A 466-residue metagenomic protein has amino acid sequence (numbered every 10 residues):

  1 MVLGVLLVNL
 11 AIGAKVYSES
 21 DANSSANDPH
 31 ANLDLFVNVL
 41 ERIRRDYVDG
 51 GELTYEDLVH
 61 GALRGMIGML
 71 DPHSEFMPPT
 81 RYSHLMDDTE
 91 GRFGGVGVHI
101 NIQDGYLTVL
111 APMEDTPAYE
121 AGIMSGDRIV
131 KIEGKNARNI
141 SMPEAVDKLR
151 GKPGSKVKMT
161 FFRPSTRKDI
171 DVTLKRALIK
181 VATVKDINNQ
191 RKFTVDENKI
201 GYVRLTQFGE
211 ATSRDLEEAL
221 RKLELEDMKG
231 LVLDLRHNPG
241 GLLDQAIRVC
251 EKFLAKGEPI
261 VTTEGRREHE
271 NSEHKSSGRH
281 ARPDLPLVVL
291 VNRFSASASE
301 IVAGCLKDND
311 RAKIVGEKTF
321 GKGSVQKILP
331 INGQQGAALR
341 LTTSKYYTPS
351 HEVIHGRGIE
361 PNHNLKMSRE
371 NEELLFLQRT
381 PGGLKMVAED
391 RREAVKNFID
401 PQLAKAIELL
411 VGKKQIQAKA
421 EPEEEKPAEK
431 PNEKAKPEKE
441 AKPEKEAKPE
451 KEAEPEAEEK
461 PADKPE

Functional and structural regions predicted by a protein language model:
M1-S74, L107, K396, P401-K405 (+5 more regions): Terminal targeting/pro-maturation regions of precursor/exported proteins
S18-N32, E41, R45-E56, T108-P112 (+2 more regions): Cleft-lining beta-strand/loop regions that shape enzyme active-site pockets
R44-L110, K156-K158, F162-Q190, P401-Q402 (+2 more regions): Extended, small/polar residue-biased N-terminal targeting/export presequences and adjacent propeptide/linker tracts
D88-E90, R150, I354: Short Gly/Pro-enriched turn/cap motifs at secondary-structure boundaries
R293-A296, G304, D308-I359, N364-F376: Acidic, polar loop-rich interaction surfaces within structured domains
A338, K345-K445, E458-E466: Conserved functional hotspot residues or short segments at active or partner-binding sites across diverse domains
